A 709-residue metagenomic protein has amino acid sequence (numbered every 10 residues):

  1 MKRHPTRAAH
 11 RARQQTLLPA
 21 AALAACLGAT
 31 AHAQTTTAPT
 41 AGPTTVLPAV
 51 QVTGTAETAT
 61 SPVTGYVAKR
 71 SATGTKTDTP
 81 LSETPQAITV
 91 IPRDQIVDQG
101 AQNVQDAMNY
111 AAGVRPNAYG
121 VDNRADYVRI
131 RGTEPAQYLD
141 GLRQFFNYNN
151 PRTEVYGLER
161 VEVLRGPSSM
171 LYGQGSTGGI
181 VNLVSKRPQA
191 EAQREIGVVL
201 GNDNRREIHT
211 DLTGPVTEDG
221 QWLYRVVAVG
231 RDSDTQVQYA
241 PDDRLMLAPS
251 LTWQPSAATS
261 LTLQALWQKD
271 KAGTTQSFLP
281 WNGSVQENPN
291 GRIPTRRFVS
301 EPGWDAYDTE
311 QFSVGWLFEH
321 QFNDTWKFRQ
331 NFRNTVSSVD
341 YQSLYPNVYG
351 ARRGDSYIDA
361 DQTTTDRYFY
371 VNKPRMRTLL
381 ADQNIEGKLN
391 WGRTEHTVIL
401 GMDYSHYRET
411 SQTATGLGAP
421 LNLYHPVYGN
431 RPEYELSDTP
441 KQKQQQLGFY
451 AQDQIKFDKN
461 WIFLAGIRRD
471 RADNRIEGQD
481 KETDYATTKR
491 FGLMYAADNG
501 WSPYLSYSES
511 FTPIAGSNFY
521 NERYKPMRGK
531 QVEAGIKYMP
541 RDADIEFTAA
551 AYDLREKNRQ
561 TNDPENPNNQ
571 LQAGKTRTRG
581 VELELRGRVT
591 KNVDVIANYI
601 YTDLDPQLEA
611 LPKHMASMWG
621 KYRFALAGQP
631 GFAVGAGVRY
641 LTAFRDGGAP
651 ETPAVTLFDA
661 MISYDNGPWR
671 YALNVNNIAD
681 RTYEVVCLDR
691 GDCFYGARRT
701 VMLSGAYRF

Functional and structural regions predicted by a protein language model:
P48-A192, I196, A534: Acidic, small-polar-rich N-terminal luminal/periplasmic segments of exported/outer-membrane proteins
Y156-E159, M170-P249, P255-T259, F312 (+1 more regions): Outer-membrane beta-barrel translocator/receptor signature
R231-T235, A248-Q254, A258-Q321, V336-M376 (+2 more regions): Acidic/polar loop-and-plug regions of large Gram-negative outer-membrane beta-barrel proteins
T252-S256, M376, E395-I399, D403-Y407 (+3 more regions): Structural signature of Gram-negative outer-membrane beta-barrels, strongest in the C-terminal barrel of TonB-dependent
V314-V336, R367-G478: Face-selective signature of the C-terminal outer-membrane beta-barrel domain
F318-R333, S337-S343, P503, M527-R588 (+2 more regions): Membrane-embedded beta-barrel scaffold of Gram-negative outer-membrane proteins
N460, D553, Q572-G647, T682 (+1 more regions): Gram-negative outer-membrane beta-barrel transporters
Y640-R645, S663-F709: C-terminal beta-signal and adjacent terminal beta-strands/loops of Gram-negative outer-membrane beta-barrel proteins
